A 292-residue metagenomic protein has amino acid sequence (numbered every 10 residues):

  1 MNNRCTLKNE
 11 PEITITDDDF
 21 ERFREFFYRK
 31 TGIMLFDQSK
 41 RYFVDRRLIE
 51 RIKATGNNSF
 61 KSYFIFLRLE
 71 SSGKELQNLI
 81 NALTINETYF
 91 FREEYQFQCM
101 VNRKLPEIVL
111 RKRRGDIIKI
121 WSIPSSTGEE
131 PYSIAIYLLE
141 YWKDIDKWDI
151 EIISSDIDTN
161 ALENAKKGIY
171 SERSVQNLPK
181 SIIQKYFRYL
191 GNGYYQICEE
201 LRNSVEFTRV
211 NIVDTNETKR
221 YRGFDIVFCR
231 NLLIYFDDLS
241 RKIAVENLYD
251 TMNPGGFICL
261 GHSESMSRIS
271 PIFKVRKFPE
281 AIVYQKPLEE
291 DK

Functional and structural regions predicted by a protein language model:
N2-W121: Conserved AdoMet
D116-G128, I153: Conserved class I S-adenosyl-L-methionine
I123, D144, W148-F228, L232-F236 (+2 more regions): Extended basic-aromatic, gly/pro-enriched interface segments that bind polyanionic ligands
T127-I145: Conserved SAM-binding loop of SAM-dependent methyltransferases across substrates and taxa, primarily the Class I
N160-K166, H262-P279: Conserved class I S-adenosyl-L-methionine
I226, I269-K292: Core SAM-dependent methyltransferase catalytic element
K242-P254: A short glycine-rich, Lys/Arg-flanked "PGG" loop and its adjoining helix->strand segment in the class I
G255-H262: Conserved beta-strand signature within the Rossmann-like core of class I S-adenosyl-L-methionine
